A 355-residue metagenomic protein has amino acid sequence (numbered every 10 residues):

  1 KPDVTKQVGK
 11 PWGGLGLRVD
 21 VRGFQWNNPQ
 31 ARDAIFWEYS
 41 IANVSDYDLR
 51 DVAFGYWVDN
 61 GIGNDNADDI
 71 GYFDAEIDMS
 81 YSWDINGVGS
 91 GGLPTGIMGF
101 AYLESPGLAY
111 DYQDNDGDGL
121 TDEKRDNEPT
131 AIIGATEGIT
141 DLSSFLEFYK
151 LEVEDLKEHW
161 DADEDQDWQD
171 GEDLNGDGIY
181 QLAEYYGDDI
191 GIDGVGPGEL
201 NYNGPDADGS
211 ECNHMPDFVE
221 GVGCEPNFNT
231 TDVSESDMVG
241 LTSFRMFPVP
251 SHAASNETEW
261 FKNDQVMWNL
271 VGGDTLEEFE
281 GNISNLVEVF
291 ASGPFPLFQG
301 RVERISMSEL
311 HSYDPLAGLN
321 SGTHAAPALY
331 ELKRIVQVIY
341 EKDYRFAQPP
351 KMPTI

Functional and structural regions predicted by a protein language model:
K1-I355: Extracellular/surface-associated beta-sandwich interaction domains
